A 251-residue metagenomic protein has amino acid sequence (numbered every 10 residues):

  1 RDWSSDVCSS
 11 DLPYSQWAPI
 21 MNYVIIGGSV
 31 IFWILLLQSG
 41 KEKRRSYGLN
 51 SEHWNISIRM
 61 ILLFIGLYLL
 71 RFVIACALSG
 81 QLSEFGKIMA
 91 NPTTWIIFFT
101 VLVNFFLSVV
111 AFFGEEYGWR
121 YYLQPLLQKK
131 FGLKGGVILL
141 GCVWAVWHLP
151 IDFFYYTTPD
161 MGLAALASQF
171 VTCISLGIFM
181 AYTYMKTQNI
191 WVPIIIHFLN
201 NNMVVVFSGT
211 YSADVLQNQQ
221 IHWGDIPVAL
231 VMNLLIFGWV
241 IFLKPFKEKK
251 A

Functional and structural regions predicted by a protein language model:
D2-S9: Short, small-residue-biased leader/transition segments that mark boundaries at the very start of proteins
S5, I26-L35, L63-V73, D225-P245: Hydrophobic core of alpha-helical transmembrane segments in multi-pass integral membrane proteins
D11-Y14, L78-N91, F153-M161, S212-Q220: Membrane-interface helix termini and inter-helical loops of multi-pass transporters
Y14-M21, G40-A77, E84-F98, P125-G136 (+1 more regions): Interfacial transmembrane-helix boundary/kink motif in multi-pass membrane proteins
W17-G28, T93-V101, S108, A165-V171 (+1 more regions): Alpha-helical transmembrane segments of polytopic membrane proteins
I61, I65, V101, F105 (+8 more regions): Residue-level signature of the transmembrane alpha-helical core of multi-pass small-molecule transporters
F113-G141, Y155-Y156, M185-N189: Membrane-interface helix/loop boundary segments of multi-pass membrane proteins
F198-A251: C-terminal membrane module of polytopic membrane proteins
